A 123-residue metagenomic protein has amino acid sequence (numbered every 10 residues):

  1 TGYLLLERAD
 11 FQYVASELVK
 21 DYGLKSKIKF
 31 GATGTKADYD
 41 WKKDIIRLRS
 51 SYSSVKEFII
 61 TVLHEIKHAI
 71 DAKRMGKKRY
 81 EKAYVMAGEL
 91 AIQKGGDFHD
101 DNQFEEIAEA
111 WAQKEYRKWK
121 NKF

Functional and structural regions predicted by a protein language model:
T1-E7, K122: Low-complexity, glycine/serine/proline-rich disordered segments that function as export/translocation leaders
L6-L24: Zn2+-dependent metallopeptidase catalytic core
D21, K27-K56: Catalytic zinc-binding patch centered on the HExxH motif and its immediate surroundings that defines zinc-dependent
K56, A72-E106: Post-HEXXH active-site segment of zinc metalloproteases
I60-K73: Active-site recognition of the HExxH zinc-binding catalytic motif
F98, W111-F123: Short helix/loop segments within enzyme catalytic domains that coordinate or immediately flank catalytic cofactors
